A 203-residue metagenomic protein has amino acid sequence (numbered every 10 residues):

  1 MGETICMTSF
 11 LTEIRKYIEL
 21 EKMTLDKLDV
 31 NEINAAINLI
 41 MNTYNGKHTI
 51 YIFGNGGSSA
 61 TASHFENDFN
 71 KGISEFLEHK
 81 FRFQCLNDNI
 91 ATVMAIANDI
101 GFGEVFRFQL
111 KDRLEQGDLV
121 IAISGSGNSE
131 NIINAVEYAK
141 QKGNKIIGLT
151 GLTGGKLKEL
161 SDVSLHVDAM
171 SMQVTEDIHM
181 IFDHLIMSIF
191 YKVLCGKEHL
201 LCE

Functional and structural regions predicted by a protein language model:
G2-K27: Generic N-terminal amphipathic, Lys/Arg-enriched alpha-helix
G2-T4, T8-S9, Y191-E203: Generic C-terminal helix-cap and adjacent flexible tail
F10, D29-I33, S58, K140: Residue-level recognition of alpha-helical structural elements
I14, I33-A36, A62: Hydrophobic packing residues in well-ordered alpha-helices of helical domains and bundles
L20, G46-K47, L160: Structured helix-beta-strand junction loops
D26-G46: A short, well-structured juxtamembrane/interface segment
G46-G57, V120-A122: Short glycine-rich or small-residue beta-strand-to-loop segments that form or flank ligand, phosphate, metal/Fe-S
S58-L200: Glycine-rich phosphate-binding loops that contact phosphosugars or nucleotide phosphates
